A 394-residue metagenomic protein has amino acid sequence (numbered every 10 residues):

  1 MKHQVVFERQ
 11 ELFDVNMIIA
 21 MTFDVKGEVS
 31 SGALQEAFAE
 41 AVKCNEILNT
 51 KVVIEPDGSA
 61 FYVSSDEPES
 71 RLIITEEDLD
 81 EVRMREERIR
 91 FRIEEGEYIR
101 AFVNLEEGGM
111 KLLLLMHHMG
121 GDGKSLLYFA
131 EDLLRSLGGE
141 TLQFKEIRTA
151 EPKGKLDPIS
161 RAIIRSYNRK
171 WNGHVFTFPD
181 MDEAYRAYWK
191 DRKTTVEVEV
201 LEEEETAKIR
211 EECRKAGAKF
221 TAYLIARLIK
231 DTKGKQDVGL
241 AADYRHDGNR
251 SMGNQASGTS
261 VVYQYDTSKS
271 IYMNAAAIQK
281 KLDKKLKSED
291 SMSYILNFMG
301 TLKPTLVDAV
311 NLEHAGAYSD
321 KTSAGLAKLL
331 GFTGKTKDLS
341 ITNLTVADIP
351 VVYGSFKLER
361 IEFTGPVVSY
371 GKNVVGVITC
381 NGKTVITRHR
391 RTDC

Functional and structural regions predicted by a protein language model:
M1-G58, L79-I99, K233-C394: Acyl-thioester-dependent acyl-group transfer interface
M1-R9, I19, G120, K124 (+1 more regions): Non-catalytic, low-complexity flexible loops and terminal extensions
D14-A33, E95-L113, Y185-D247, K383-T384: Gly/Ser/Thr-rich phosphate-binding loops and adjoining beta-strand/alpha-helix segments that form adenosine-phosphate
Q35-K124, Y128-E131, R135-G138: Acyl-thioester-dependent condensation/acyltransferase catalytic cores
E36-A37, E131, E211, A226 (+1 more regions): Generic recognition of well-ordered alpha-helical segments within structured catalytic/regulatory domains
E46-M84, F102-N104, T141-D182, K235-Y263: Small-residue-rich loop/turn and linker elements
G121, L134-G138, R214, L228-K233 (+1 more regions): Hydrophobic/aromatic-lined pockets within catalytic cores
D122-A130, T221, I271, A275 (+1 more regions): Short, charged, low-complexity patches
